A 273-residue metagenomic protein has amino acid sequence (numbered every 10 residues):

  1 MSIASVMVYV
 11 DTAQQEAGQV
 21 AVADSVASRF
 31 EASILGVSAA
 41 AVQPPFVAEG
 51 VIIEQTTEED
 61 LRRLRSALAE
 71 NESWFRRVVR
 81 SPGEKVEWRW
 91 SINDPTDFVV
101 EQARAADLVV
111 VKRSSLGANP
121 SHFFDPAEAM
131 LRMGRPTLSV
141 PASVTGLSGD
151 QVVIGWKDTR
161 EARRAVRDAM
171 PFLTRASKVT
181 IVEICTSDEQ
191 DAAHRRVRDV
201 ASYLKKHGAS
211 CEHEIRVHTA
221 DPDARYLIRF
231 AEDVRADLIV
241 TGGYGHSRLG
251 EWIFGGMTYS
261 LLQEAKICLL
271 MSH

Functional and structural regions predicted by a protein language model:
M1, R76-V109, K206-I239, G245-R248 (+1 more regions): Structural beta-alpha unit
M1-Q55, R132-R135, V144, S148-R216: Small/aliphatic-rich secondary-structure junction motif
S25-V26, Q102, E128-M130, P171 (+2 more regions): Hydrophobic/aromatic ligand-binding patch that stacks against planar heteroaromatic rings of cofactors or nucleotides
S38-A39, R113, E183, G242-Y244 (+1 more regions): Short secondary-structure boundary segments
T56-E70: A short acidic, glycine-rich active-site loop that binds or catalyzes chemistry on phosphate/adenosine moieties
K85-S143: Hydrophobic alpha-helical segments and helix pairs
V111-A129, T241-E264: Glycine-rich, Arg-bearing micro-motifs that act as flexible, cationic patches
Q263-H273: Short, flexible loop segments at boundaries between secondary-structure elements
